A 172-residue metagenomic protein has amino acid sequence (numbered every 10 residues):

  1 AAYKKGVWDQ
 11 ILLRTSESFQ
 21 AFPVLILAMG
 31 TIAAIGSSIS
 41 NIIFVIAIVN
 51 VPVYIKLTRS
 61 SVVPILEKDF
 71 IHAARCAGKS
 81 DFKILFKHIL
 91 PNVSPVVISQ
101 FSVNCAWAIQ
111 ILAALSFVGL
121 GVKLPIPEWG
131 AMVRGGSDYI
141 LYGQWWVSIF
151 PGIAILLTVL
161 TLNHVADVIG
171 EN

Functional and structural regions predicted by a protein language model:
A1-P64: Generic hydrophobic transmembrane alpha-helix motif, especially the helices
V7-T15, I89, W129-M132, G136 (+1 more regions): Hydrophobic alpha-helical segments of integral membrane proteins, encompassing both true transmembrane helices
Q20, T31-A34, V62, I111-F150 (+1 more regions): Glycine-rich helix-loop "coupling/hinge" segments at transmembrane-helix boundaries in multipass transporters
A28-A33, I42, I46, D69-H72 (+3 more regions): Transmembrane alpha-helix boundary and packing residues in multipass membrane permease domains and related
I46-V49, P95, S99-V103, Q144-N172: C-terminal transmembrane helix and the adjacent membrane-cytosol boundary/short C-terminal tail of inner/organellar
S60-F70, V168-N172: Transmembrane helix boundary and interhelical loop/hinge segments in multi-pass membrane proteins
F70-A77, L85: Helix-loop-helix units of permease transmembrane domains in multi-pass membrane transporters, especially ABC
